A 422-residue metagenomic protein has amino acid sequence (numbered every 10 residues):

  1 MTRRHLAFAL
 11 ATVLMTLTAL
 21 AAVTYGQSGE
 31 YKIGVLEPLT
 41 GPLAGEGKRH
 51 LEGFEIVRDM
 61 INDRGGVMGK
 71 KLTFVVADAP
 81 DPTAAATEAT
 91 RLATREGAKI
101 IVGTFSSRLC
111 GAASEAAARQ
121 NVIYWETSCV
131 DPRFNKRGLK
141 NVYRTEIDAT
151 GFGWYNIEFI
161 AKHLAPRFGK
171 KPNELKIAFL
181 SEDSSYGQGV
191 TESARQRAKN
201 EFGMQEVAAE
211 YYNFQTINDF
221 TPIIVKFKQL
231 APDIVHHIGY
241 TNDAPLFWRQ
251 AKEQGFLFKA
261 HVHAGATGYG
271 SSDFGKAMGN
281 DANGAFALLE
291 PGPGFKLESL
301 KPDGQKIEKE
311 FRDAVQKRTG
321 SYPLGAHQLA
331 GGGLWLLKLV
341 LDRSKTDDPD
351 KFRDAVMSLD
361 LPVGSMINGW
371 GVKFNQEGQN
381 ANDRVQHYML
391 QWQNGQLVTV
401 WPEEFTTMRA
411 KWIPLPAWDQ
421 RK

Functional and structural regions predicted by a protein language model:
T2-K422: Extracytosolic ligand-binding ectodomains
